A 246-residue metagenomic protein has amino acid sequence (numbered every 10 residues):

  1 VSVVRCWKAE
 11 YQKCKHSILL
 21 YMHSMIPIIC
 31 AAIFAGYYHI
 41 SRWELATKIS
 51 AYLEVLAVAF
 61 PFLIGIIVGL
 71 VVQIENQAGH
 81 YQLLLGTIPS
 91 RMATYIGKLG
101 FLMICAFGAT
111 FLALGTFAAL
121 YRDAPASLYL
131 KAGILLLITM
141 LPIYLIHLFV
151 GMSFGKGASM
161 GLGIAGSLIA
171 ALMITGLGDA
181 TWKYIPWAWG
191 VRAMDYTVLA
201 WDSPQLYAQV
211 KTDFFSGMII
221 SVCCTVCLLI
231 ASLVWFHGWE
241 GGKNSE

Functional and structural regions predicted by a protein language model:
V1-S24, G241-E246: Aromatic- and glycine-rich beta-strand/loop motifs that create alpha-glucan
W7-C14, T94-Y95, L130, I134 (+1 more regions): Hydrophobic alpha-helical elements at and bordering transmembrane segments of multi-pass membrane proteins
I18, M22, A93, K98 (+2 more regions): Residue-level recognition of membrane-helix boundary sites in multi-pass small-molecule transporters
I26-L63, V68-G69, G97-A158, I164 (+4 more regions): Secretory targeting signals
S41-W43, G166-K243: Terminal transmembrane helical anchor/hairpin motif
L70-M103: Helix-loop-helix units of permease transmembrane domains in multi-pass membrane transporters, especially ABC
